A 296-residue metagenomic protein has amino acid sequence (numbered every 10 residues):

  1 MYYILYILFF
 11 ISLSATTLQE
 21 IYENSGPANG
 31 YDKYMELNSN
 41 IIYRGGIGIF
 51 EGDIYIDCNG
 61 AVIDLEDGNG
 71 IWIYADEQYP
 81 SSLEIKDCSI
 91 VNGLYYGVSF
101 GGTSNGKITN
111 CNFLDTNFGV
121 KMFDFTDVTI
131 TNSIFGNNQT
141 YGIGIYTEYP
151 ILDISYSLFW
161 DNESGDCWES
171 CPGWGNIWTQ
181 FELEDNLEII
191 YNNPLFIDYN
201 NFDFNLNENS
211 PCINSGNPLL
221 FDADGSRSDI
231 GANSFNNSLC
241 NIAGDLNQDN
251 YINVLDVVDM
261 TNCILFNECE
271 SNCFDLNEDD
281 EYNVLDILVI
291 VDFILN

Functional and structural regions predicted by a protein language model:
Y3-L13: Sec-dependent N-terminal signal peptides
L8, D32-Y34, G45-D64, S82-E84 (+1 more regions): Beta-solenoid repeat scaffold
T17-D53, D64, C171-N176: N-terminal extracellular ligand-recognition/capping segment immediately after the signal peptide
N40-I41, A61-V62, F159-G165, N200-F202 (+4 more regions): Acidic glycine-/aspartate-rich tracts in secreted/extracellular proteins
I42-Y55, I63-K86, N92-T103, M122: Extracellular beta-strand-rich solenoid/capping regions of secreted or surface-exposed proteins that bind or remodel
D87-S89, G97-G101, N105-D203: Predominantly extracellular beta-rich ligand-binding scaffolds that present long acidic/polar faces for carbohydrate
N138, D224-I230, N237-N296: Cellulosome-associated attachment modules in secreted, modular CAZymes
L187-N233: C-terminal accessory segments
